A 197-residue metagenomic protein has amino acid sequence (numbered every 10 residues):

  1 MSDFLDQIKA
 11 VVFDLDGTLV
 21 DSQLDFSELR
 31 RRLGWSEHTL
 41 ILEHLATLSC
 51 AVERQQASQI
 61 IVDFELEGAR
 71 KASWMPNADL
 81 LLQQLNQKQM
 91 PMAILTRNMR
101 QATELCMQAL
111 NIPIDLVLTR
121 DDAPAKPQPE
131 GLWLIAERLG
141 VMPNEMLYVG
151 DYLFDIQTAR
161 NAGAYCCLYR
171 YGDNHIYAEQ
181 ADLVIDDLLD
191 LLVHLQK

Functional and structural regions predicted by a protein language model:
M1-K9, Q83-Q87, R100, E104-K197: Asp-based, Mg2+/Mn2+-dependent phosphohydrolase catalytic module
M1-L45, C50-A51: Active-site neighborhood of HAD-like aspartate-dependent phosphohydrolases
T18, T96-N98: Conserved phosphate-coupling serine/threonine residues in phosphotransfer and NTP-handling enzymes
F26, I41-L42, R54, S58 (+3 more regions): A general structural signal for well-ordered alpha-helical segments in protein cores
F26-R30, V62-E65, T103-C106: Hydrophobic alpha-helical core bundles mediating ligand binding, dimerization, or RNAP-core interactions
E43-L45, G68, D121: A short acidic, glycine-rich active-site loop that binds or catalyzes chemistry on phosphate/adenosine moieties
T47-Q83, K88-M90: Metal-dependent phosphoesterase signature
G68-S73, L95, P124, A162: Short, flexible loop segments at the rims of nucleotide/cofactor-binding pockets, characterized by
